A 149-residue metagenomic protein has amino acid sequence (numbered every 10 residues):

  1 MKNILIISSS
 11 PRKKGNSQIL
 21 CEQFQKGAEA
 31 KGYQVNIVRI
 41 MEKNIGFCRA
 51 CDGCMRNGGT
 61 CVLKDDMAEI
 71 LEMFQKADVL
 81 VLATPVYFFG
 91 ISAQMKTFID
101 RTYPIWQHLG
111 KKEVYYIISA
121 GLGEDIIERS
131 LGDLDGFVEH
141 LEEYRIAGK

Functional and structural regions predicted by a protein language model:
M1-A83, F89-D100, P104, E139-I146: N-terminal beta1-alpha1-beta2 submodule of the flavodoxin-like/Rossmannoid cofactor-binding fold
V86-F88, G121-L122: Short glycine-rich anion-binding loops that position phosphate/pyrophosphate groups of nucleotides and phosphorylated
Q94, W106-G148: Short, glycine-/small-residue-rich phosphate/pyrophosphate-handling segment
